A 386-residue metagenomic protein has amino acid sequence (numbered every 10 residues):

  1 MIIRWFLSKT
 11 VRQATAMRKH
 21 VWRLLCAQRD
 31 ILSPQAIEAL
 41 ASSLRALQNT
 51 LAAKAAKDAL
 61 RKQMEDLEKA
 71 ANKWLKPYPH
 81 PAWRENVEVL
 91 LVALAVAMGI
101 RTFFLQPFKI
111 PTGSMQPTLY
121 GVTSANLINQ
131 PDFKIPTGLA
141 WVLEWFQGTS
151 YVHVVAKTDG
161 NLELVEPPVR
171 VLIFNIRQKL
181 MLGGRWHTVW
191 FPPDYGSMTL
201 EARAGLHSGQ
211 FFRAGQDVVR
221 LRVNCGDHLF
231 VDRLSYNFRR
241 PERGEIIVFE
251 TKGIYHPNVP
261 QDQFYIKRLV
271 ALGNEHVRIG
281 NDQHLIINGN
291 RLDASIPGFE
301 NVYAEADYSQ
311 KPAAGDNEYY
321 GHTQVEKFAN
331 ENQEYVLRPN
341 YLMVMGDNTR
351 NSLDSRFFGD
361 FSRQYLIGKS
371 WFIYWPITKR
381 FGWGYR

Functional and structural regions predicted by a protein language model:
M1-R84, Q106-F108, S114-R386: Soluble "head" domains of membrane/secretory-pathway proteins
E88-F103: Hydrophobic membrane-insertion alpha-helices, especially the h-region of bacterial N-terminal signal peptides
L90-L91, G113-M115: Residue-level detector of secondary-structure boundary/capping sites
